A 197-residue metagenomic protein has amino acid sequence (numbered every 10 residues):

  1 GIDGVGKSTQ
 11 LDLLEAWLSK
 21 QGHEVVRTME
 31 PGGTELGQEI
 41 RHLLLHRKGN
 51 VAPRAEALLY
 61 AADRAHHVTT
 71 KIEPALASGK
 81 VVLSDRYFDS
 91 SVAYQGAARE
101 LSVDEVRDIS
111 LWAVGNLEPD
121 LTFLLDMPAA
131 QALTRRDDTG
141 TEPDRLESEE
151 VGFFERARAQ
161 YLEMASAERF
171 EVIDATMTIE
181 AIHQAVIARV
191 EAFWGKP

Functional and structural regions predicted by a protein language model:
G4: Walker A (P-loop) phosphate-binding loop of P-loop NTPases
K7: Conserved lysine of the Walker
Q10: Hydrophobic positions on the alpha1 helix immediately C-terminal to the Walker A/P-loop
E15, A130-P197: NTP-dependent small-molecule kinase module
W17, H23-V114: ATP-dependent small-molecule kinase phosphotransfer cores that center on conserved nucleotide phosphate-binding segments
T28, L83, L121-F123, E171-I173: Hydrophobic/aromatic beta-strand patches that form the interior of the parallel beta-sheet core in alpha/beta enzyme
P31, D63, Y87, M127-P128 (+2 more regions): Short beta->alpha linker loops
S90-A159: A glycine- and Lys/Arg-enriched "phosphate-lid" helix/loop adjacent to the NTP-binding pocket of small-molecule kinases
